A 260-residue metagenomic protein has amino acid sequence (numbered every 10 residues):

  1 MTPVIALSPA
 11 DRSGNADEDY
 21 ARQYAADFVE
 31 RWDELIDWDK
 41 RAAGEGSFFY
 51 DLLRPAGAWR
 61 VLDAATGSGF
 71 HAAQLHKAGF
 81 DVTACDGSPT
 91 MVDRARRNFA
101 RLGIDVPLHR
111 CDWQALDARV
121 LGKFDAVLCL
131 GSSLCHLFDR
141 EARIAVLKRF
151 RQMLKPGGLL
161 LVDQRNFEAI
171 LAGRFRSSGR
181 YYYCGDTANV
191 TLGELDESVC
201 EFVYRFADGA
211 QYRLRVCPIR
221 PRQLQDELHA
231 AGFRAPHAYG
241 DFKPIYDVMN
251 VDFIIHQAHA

Functional and structural regions predicted by a protein language model:
T2-W59: Conserved class I S-adenosyl-L-methionine
A58-G67: Conserved class I S-adenosyl-L-methionine
F70-L116: Class I SAM-dependent methyltransferase SAM/SAH-binding core
A118-A126: A short acidic, Gly/Pro-enriched loop at the edge of an enzyme's catalytic core that lines a small-molecule cofactor
D125-E141: A short SAM/SAH-binding and catalytic strip from SAM-dependent methyltransferases
I144-P156: A short glycine-rich, Lys/Arg-flanked "PGG" loop and its adjoining helix->strand segment in the class I
L161-E227: SAM-dependent methyltransferase
Q223-A260: C-terminal lobe and adjacent flexible extensions of AdoMet/dcAdoMet transferase-like proteins
